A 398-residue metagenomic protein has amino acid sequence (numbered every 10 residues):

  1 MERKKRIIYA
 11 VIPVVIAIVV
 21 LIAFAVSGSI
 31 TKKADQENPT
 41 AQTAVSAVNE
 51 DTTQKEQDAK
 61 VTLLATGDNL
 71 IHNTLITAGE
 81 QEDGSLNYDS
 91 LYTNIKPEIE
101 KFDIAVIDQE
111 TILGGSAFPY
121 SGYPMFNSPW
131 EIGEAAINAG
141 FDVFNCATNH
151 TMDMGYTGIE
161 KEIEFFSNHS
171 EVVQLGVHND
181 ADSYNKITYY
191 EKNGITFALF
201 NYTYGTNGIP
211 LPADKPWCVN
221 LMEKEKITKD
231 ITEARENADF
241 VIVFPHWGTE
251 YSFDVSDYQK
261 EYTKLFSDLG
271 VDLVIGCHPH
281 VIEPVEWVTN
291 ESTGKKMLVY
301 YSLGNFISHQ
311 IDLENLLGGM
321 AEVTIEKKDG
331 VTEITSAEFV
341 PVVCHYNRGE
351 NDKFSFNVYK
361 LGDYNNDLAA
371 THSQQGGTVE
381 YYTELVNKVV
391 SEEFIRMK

Functional and structural regions predicted by a protein language model:
M1-E2: Juxtamembrane low-complexity tails/linkers enriched in Ser/Thr-Pro and polybasic
R6-K398: Acidic, metal/ion-coordinating pockets
